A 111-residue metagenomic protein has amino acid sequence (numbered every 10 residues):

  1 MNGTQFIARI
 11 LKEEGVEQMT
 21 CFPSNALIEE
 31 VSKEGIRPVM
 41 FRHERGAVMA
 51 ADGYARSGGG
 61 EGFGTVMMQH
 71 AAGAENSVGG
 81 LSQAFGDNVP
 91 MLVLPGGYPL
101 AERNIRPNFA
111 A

Functional and structural regions predicted by a protein language model:
M1-A111: N-terminal alpha/beta PP-like core and its mobile active-site loop of ThDP/TPP-dependent enzymes
